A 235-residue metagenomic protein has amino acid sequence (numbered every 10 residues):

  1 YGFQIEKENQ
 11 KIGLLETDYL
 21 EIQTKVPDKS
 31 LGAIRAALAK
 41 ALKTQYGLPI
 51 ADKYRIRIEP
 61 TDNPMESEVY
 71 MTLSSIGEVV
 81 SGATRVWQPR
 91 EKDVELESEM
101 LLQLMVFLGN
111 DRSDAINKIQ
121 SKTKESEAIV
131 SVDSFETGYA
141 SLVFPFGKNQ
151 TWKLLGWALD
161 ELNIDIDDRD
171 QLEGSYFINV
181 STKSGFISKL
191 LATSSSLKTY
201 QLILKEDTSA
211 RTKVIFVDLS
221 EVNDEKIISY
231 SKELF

Functional and structural regions predicted by a protein language model:
Y1-F235: Ser/Thr-rich, low-complexity intrinsically disordered terminal regions
